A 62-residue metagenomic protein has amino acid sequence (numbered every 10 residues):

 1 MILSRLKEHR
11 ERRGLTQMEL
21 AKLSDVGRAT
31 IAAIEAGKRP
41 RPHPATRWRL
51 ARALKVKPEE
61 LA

Functional and structural regions predicted by a protein language model:
M1-R12, E59: A short, Lys/Arg-rich alpha-helix, primarily the initiator
K7, M18, W48: Residues within the helices of the helix-turn-helix
R10, A21, A51: The alpha-helix within a helix-turn-helix
G14-A33: Short alpha-helical DNA-recognition segment
D25, H43-E60: DNA major-groove recognition helix of helix-turn-helix/homeodomain DNA-binding modules
A36: Short, conserved catalytic or interaction motifs in soluble domains
R39-P40: Gly/Pro-rich interdomain helix-loop hinge
